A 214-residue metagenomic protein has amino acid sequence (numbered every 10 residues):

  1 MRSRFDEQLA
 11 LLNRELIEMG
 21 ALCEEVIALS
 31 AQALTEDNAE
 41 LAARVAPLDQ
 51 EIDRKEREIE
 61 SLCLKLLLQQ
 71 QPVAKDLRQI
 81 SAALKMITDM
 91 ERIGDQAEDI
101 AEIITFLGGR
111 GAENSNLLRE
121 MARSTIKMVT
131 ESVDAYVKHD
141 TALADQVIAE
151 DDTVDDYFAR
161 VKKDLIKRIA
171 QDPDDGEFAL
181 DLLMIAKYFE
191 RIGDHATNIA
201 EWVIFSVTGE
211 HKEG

Functional and structural regions predicted by a protein language model:
M1-G214: Cytosolic, long alpha-helical scaffolding segments
